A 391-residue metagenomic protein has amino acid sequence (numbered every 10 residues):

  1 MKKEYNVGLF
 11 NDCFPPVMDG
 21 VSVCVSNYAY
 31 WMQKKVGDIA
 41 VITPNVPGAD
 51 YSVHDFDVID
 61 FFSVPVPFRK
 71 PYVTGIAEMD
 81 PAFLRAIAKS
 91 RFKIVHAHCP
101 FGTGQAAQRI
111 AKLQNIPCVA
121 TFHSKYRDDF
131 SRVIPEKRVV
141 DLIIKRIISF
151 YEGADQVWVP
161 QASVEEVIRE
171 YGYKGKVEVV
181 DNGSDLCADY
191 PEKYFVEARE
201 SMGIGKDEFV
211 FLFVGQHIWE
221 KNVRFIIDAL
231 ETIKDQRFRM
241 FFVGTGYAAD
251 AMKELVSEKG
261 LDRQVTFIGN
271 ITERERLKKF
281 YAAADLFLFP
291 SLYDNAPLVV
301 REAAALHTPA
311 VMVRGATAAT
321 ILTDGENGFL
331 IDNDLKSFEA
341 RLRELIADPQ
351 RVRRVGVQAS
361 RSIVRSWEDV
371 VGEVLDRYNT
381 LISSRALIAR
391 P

Functional and structural regions predicted by a protein language model:
M1-F62, E368, G372, R390: N-terminal subdomain of nucleotide-sugar transferases
T43, I59-F62, V140, K145-Y194: Donor nucleotide-sugar binding/catalytic pocket of nucleotide-sugar-dependent glycosyltransferases
Y151, N270, K278-A284: Short alpha-helical donor nucleotide-sugar binding micro-motif in glycosyltransferases
G205-L230, F241: Conserved donor-binding/catalytic core segment of Leloir-type glycosyltransferases
K253-I271: Nucleotide-activated donor-binding/catalytic signature segment of Leloir-type glycosyltransferases, i.e., the conserved
L292: Aromatic "clamp/platform" in nucleotide-sugar-dependent glycosyltransferases that forms part of the donor/acceptor
P309-V313: Short hydrophobic beta-strand element within catalytic cores of glycosyltransferases and related nucleotide-activated
D324-G325, F329-K336, E344-P349: Conserved acidic donor-binding segment of nucleotide-sugar-dependent glycosyltransferases
